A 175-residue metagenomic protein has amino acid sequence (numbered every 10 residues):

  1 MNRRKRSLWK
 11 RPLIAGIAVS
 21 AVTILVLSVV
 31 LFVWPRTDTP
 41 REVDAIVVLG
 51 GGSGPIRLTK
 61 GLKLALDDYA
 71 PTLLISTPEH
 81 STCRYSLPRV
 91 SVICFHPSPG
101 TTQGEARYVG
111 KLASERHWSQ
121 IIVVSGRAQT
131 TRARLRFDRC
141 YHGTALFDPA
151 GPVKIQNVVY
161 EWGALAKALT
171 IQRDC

Functional and structural regions predicted by a protein language model:
R4-T37: N-terminal type II signal-anchor transmembrane helix that functions as the membrane-insertion/stop-transfer segment
W9, Q120-G126, A168-D174: Short secondary-structure transition/capping segments
F32-G163: A structural signal for short, hydrophobic/glycine-enriched beta-strand patches
N157-C175: Short hydrophobic helices that act as membrane-entry/anchoring signals
